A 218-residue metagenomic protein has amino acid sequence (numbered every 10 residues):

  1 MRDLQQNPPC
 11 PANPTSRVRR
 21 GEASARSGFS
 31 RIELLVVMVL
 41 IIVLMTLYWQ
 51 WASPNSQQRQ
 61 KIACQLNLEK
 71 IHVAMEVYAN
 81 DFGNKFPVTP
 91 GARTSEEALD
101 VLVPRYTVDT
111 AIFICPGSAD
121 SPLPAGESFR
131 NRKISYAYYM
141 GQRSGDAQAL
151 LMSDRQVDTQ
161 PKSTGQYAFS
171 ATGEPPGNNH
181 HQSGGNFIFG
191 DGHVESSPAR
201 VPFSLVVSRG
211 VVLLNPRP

Functional and structural regions predicted by a protein language model:
M1-F29: N-terminal leader/signal peptides at the extreme start of proteins
G28-V39: N-terminal signal-anchor/signal peptide hydrophobic helix marking the start of the first transmembrane segment
I42-E97, V194: Conserved hydrophobic/amphipathic alpha-helical signal-anchor segments
A79-N80, F86-V88, A98, S121-A125 (+3 more regions): Short catalytic/ligand-binding loop motif for oxyanion handling, primarily in non-cytosolic enzymes, centered on
L102, Y136-Y139, S170-P176: Short, P/G- and charge-enriched loop/turn segments at secondary-structure junctions
Y106-G165: Acidic, glycine-rich loop-and-strand cores that form catalytic or ligand-binding grooves in diverse globular domains
T159-P218: C-terminal accessory segments of extracellular proteins
